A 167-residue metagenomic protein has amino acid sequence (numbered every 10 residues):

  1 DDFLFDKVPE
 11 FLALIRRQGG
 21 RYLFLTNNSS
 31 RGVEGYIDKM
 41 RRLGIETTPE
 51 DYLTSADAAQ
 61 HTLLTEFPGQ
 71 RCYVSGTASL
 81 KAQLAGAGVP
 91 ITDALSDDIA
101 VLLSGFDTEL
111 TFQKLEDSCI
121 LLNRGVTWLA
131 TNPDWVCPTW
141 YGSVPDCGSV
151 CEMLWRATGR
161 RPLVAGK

Functional and structural regions predicted by a protein language model:
D1-K167: HAD-like aspartate-dependent phosphatase fold
